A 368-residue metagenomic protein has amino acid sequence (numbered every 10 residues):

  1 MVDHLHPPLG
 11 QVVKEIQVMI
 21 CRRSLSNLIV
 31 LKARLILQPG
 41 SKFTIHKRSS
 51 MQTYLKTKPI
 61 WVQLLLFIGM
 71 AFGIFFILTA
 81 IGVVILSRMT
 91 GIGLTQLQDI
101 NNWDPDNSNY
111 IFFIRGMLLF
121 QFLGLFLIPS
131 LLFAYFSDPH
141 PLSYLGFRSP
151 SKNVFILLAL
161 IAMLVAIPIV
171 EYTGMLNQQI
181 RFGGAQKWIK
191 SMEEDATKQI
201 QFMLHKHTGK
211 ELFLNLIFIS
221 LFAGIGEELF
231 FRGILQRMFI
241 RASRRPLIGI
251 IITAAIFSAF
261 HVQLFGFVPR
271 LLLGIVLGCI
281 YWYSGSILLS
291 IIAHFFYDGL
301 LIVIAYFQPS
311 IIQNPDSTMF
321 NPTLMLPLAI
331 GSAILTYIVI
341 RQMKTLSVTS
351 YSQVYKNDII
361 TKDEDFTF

Functional and structural regions predicted by a protein language model:
Q52-T57, I100-L158, Q179, I340-S352: Membrane-helix interface linkers and caps
I68-V83, L157-G174, W282-H294: Hydrophobic alpha-helical membrane-insertion segments
I74, A80, L127, L131 (+2 more regions): Hydrophobic core of alpha-helical transmembrane segments in multi-pass integral membrane proteins
L94-D104, L142-F222, S350-F368: Juxtamembrane helix-loop-helix connectors linking adjacent transmembrane helices in multi-pass membrane enzymes
N109-G124, T197-S220, T323-G331: Hydrophobic alpha-helical transmembrane segments
G226-I252, W282-S286: Membrane-interface helix/loop boundary segments of multi-pass membrane proteins
I256-F320: Functionally important transmembrane alpha-helices
F295-F368: C-terminal membrane module of polytopic membrane proteins
